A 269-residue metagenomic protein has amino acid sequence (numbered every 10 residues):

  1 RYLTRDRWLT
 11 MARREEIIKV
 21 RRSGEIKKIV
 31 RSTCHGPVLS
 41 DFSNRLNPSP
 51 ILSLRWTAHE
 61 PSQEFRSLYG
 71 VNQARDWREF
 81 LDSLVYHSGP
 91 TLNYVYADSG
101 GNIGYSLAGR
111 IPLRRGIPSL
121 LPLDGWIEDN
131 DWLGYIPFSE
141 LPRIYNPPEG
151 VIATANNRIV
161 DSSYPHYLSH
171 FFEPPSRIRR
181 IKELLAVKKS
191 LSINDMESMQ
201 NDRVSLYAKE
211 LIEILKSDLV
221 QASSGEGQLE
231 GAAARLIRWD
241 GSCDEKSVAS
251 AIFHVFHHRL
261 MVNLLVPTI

Functional and structural regions predicted by a protein language model:
R1-K246, P267: Mature extracytoplasmic enzyme cores
V248-I252: Structured alpha-helical bundle/scaffold domains in large eukaryotic membrane-trafficking regulators
F253-I269: Charged, long alpha-helical assembly modules
